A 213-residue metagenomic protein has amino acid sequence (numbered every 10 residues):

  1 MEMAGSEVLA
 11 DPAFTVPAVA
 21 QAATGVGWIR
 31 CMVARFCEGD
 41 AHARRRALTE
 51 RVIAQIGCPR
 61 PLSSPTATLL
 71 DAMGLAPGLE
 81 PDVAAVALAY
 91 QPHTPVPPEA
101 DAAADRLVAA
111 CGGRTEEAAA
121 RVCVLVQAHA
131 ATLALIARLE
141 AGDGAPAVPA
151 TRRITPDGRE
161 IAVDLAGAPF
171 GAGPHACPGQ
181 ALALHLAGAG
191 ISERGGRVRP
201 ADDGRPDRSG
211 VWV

Functional and structural regions predicted by a protein language model:
M1-A76: Active-site substrate-recognition loop segments, prototypically the cytochrome P450 B′-helix/B-C loop
C37, C123-Q127, H175-L182: Conserved aromatic-histidine-acidic binding/catalytic patches
T49, A128, G173: A residue-level signal for conserved active-site and pocket-lining positions in enzyme catalytic cores
R51-P61, H93-D105: An acidic intrinsically disordered interaction segment
A54, D71-L75, P92, L125-A130 (+2 more regions): Hydrophobic/aromatic-lined pockets within catalytic cores
T66-P98: Long, hydrophobic, well-ordered secondary-structure blocks that form the structural core and pocket-lining surfaces
E80-Q91, D101-P146, A187: Central I-helix of cytochrome P450 enzymes
A134, E140-V213: Cytochrome P450 C-terminal heme-thiolate binding region
